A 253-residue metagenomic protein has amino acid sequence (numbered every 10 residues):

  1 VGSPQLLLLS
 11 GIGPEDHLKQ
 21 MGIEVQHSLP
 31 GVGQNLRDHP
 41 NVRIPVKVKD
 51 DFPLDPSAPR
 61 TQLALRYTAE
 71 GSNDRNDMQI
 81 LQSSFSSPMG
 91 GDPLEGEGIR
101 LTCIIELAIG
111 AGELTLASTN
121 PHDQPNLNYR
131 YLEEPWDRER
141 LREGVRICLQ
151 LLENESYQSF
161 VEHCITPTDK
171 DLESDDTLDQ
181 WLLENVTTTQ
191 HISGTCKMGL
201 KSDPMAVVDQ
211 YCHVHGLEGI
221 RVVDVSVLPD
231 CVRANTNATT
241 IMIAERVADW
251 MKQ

Functional and structural regions predicted by a protein language model:
V1-P56, T119: Glycine-rich loop(s) and the adjacent beta-strand/alpha-helix scaffold that form part
V48-P53, R60-T239, V247-Q253: FAD-dependent oxidoreductase catalytic-site/capping-region signature
